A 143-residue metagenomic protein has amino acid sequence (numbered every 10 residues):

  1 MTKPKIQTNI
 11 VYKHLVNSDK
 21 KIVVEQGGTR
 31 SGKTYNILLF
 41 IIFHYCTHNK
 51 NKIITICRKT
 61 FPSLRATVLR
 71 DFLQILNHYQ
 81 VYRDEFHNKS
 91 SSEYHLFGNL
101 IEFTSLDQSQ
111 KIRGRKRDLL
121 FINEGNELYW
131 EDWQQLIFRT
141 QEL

Functional and structural regions predicted by a protein language model:
M1-L143: Phosphate/NTP-binding elements of NTP-utilizing enzymes
